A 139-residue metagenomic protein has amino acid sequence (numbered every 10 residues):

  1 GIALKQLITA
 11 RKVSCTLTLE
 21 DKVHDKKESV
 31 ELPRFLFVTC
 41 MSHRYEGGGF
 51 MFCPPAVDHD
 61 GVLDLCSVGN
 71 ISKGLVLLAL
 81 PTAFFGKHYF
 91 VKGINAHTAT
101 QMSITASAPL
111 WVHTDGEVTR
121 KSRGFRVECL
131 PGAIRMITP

Functional and structural regions predicted by a protein language model:
G1-P139: Long C-terminal subdomains/extensions of small-metabolite kinases
